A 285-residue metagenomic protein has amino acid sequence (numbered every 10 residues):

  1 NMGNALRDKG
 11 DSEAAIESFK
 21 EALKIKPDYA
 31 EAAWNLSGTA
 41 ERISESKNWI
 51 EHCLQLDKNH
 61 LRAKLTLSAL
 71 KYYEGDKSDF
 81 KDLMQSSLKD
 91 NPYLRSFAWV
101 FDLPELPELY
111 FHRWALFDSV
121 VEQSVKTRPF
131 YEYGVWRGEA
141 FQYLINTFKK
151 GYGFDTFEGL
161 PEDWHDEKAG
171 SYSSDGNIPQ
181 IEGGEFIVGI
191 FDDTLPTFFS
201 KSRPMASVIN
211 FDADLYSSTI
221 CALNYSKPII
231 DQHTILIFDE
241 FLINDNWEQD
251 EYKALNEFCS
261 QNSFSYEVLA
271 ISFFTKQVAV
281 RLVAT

Functional and structural regions predicted by a protein language model:
G3, S37-G38, S68: Structural signal of TPR/SEL1 helical repeats
Y29, N59-H60: Residue-level recognition of tetratricopeptide repeat
W49, E122, K126-T285: S-adenosylmethionine/decaboxylated-SAM
Y72-T127: Class I SAM-dependent methyltransferase Rossmann-like catalytic core, especially the SAM/SAH-binding loop
